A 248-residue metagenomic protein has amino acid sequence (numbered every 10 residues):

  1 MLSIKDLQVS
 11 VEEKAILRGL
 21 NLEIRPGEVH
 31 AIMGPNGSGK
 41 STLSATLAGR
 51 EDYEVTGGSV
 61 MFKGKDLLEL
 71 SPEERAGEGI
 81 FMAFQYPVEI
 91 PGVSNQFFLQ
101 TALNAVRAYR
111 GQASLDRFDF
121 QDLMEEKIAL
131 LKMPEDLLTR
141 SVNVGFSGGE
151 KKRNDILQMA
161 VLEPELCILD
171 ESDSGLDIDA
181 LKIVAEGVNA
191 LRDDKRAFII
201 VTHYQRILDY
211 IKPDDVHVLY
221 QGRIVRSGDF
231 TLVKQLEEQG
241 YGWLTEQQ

Functional and structural regions predicted by a protein language model:
L2-I4, I16-G19: Conserved structural motif at the start of ABC-family nucleotide-binding domains
V11, I24-P26: Conserved hydrophobic segment flanking the Walker A/P-loop of ABC-type ATPase nucleotide-binding domains
K14-A15, E74, K182: Short coil-to-beta microelement around the adenine-binding A-loop and adjacent beta1/P-loop entry of ABC ATPase
M33-P35: The feature captures the beta-strand-to-loop junction immediately N-terminal to the Walker
S59-R75, N143: ABC ATPase NBD Q-loop/coupling interface
V88-E165: ABC-family P-loop ATPase nucleotide-binding domains
I168-S172, D179: Walker B catalytic motif
Y210, D215, L219, R223-E246: Conserved beta-strand-loop-alpha-helix hinge in the C-terminal portion of ABC ATPase nucleotide-binding domains
